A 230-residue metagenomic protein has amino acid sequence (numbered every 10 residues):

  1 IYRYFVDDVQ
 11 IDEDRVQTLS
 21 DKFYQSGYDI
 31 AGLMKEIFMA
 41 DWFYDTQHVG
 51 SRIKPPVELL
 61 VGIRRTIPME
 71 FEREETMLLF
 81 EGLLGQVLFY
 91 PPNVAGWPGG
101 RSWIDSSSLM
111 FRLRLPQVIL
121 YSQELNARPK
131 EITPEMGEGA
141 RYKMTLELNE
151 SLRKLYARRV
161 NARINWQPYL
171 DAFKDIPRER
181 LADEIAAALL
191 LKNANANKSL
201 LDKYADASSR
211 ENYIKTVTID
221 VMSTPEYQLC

Functional and structural regions predicted by a protein language model:
Y2-S26, K35-C230: Flexible, low-complexity segments enriched for small/polar residues
